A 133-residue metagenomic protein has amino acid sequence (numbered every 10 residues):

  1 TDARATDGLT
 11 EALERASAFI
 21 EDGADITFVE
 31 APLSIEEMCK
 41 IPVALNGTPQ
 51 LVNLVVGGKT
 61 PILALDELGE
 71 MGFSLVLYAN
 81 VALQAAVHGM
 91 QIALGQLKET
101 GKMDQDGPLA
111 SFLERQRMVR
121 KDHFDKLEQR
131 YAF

Functional and structural regions predicted by a protein language model:
T1-Q96, R130-F133: Alpha/beta enzyme core
L83-F133: Extended, intrinsically disordered, low-complexity segments
